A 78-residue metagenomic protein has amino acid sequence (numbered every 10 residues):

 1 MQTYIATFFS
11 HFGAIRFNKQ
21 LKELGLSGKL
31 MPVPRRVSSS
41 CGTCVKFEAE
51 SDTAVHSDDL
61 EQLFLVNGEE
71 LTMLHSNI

Functional and structural regions predicted by a protein language model:
M1-Q2, L60: A structure-centric signal for secondary-structure junctions around beta-strands
Q2-H11, F17, K22-E50: Amphipathic, hydrophobic secondary-structure cores in small proteins
E48-I78: C-terminal structural segments of small proteins and small subunits
